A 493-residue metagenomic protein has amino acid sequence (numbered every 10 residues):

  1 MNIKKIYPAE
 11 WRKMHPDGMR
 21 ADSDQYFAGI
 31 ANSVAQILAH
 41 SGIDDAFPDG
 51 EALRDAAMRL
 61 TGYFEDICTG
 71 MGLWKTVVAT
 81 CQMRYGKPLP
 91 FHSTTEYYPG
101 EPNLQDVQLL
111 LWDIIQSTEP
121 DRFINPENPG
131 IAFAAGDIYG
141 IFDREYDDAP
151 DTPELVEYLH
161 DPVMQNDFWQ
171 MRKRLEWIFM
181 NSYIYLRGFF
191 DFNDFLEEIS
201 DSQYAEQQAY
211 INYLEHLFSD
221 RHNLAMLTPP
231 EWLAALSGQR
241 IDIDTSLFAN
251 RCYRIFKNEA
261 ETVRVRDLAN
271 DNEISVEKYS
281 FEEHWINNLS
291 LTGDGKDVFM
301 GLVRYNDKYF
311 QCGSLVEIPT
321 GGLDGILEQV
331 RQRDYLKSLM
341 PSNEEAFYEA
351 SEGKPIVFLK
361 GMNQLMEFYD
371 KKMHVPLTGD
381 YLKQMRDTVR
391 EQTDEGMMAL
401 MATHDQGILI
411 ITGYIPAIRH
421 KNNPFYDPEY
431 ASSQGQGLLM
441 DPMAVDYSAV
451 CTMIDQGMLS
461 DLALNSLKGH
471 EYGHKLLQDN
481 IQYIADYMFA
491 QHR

Functional and structural regions predicted by a protein language model:
M1-C252, T292, L302-R493: Mixed-charge, low-complexity intrinsically disordered regions
I255-N258: Conserved hydrophobic positions within beta-strands
E261-R266: Short aromatic-glycine-enriched beta-strand elements
L268-N270: Surface-exposed loop/turn elements that mediate protein-protein interactions on large endomembrane-trafficking
N272-E282: A short macromolecule-binding patch
S280-G301: Short nucleic-acid-contacting surface segments enriched for D/E, G, S/T with interspersed K/R
